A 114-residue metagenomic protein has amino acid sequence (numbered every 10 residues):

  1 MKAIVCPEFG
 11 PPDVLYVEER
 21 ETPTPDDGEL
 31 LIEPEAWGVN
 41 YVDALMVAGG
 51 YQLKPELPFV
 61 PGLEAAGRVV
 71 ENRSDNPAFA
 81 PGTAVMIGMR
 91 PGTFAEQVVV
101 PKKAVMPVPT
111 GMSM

Functional and structural regions predicted by a protein language model:
M1-K2: Extreme N-terminal starter segment of soluble prokaryotic enzymes
C6, V47, V70-R73, V99-P101: Short beta-strand-to-turn element immediately C-terminal to the catalytic PLP-Schiff-base lysine in fold type I
P7-V14: Extracellular beta-rich ligand/substrate-recognition surface
V14, F79, V98-V100: Short loop/helix-cap segments at secondary-structure boundaries that form the rim of catalytic
V17-T22, A66-R68, Q97-V99, V105: Conserved hydrophobic/aromatic beta-strand scaffold that supports enzyme active sites
E21-G38, G50-G92: Glycine-rich beta-strand-centered segment in the early N-terminal region that forms part of a ligand/cofactor-binding
V42-A48: Cytochrome P450 core scaffold surrounding the K-helix E-X-X-R motif and the conserved "meander" helix-loop region
L45, A84-M114: NAD(P)H dinucleotide-binding glycine-rich loop of Rossmann-like/cofactor-binding domains, especially the beta1-alpha1
